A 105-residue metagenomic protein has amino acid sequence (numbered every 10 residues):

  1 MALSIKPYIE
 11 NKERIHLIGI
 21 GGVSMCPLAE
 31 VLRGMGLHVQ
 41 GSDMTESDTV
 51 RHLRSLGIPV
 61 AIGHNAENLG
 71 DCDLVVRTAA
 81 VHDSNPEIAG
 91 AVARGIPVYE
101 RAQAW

Functional and structural regions predicted by a protein language model:
M1-A104: N-terminal leader/targeting and accessory segments in enzymes
